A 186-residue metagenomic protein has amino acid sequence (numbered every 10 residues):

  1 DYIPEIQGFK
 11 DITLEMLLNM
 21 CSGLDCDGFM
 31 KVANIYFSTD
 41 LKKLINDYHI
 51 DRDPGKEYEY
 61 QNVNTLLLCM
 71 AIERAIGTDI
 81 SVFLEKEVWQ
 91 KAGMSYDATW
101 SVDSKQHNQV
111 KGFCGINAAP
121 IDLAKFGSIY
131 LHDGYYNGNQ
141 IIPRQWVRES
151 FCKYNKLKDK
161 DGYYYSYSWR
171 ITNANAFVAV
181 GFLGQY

Functional and structural regions predicted by a protein language model:
D1, L17, I45, Y58-V88 (+1 more regions): Alpha-helical scaffold elements that line and support the substrate/ligand-binding pocket of soluble hydrolases
D1-S22, D47-H49, I76-F113, A118: Active-site helix/loop module of the DD-peptidase/beta-lactamase fold, centered on the serine-lysine SxxK catalytic
I6-G8, D53-Y60, Q109-N117, V178-Q185: Solvent-exposed loop and edge beta-strand segments that line ligand/cofactor-binding and catalytic clefts
G8-I12, Y36-S38, D51, N117 (+2 more regions): Extracellular/periplasmic catalytic domains that process cell-envelope and extracellular macromolecules
G28-F29, E73-E85, G134-I142: Structural helix-adjacent loops and short alpha-helical linkers that scaffold large soluble proteins
N34-I50, P54: Amphipathic alpha-helical interface segments
S95-Y96, S101, V147-Y186: Active-site Gly/Thr loop motif
S128, Y136-F151: A conserved catalytic-loop motif detector
